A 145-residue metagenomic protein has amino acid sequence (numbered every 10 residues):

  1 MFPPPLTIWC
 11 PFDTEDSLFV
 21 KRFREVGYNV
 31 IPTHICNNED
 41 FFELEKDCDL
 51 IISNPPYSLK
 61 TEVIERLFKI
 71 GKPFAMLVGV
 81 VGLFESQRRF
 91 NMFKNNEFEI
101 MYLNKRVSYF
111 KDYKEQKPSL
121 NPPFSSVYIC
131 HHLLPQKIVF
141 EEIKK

Functional and structural regions predicted by a protein language model:
M1-K145: Class I S-adenosyl-L-methionine-dependent methyltransferase catalytic core
